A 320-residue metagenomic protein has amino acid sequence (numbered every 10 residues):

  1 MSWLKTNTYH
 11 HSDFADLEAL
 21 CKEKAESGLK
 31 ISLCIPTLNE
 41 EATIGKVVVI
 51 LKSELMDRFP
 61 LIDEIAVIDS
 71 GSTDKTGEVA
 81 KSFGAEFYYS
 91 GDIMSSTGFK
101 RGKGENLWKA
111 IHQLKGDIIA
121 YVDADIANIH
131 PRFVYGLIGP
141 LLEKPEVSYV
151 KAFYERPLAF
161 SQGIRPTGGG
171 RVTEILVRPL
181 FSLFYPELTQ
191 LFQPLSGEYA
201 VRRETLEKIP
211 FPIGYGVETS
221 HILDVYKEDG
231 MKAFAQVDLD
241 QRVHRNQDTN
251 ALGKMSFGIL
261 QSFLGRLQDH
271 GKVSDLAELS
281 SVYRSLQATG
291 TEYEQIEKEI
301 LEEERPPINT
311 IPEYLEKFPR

Functional and structural regions predicted by a protein language model:
M1-S53: N-proximal low-complexity "stem/linker" segments adjacent to membrane-targeting elements
M1-T6, Q247-R320: Terminal low-complexity segments of carbohydrate-biosynthetic enzymes
K30-S32, E64, S220, V225: Cell-envelope/extracellular polymer assembly enzymes that use nucleotide-activated donors
D63, G77-E105: Conserved donor nucleotide-binding strand/loop of the catalytic core
D69-G77: A conserved acidic beta->alpha catalytic loop
S95-F99, K103, I129-R203: Acceptor/aglycone-binding surface of glycosyltransferases and processive sugar-polymer synthases
I119: Short aromatic/hydrophobic "clamp" motif used to bind/position activated sugar donors
G168-F263: Conserved catalytic loops of nucleotide-sugar-dependent glycosyltransferases that act on lipid-linked
